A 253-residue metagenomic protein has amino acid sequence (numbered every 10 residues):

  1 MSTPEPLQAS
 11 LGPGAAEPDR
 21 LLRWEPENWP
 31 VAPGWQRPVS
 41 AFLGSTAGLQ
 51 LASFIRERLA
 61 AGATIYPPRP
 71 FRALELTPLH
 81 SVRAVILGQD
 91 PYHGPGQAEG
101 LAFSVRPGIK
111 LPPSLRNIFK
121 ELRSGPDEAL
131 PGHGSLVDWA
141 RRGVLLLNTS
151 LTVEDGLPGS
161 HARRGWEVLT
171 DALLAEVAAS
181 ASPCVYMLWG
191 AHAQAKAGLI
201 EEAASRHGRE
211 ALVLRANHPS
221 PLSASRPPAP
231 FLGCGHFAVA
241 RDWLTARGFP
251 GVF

Functional and structural regions predicted by a protein language model:
P4-P18, E121-A129: Boundary/activation segment at the start of structured domains
W29-H207, L212-N217, P221-W243, G251: A polyanion-binding, active-site-adjacent surface
